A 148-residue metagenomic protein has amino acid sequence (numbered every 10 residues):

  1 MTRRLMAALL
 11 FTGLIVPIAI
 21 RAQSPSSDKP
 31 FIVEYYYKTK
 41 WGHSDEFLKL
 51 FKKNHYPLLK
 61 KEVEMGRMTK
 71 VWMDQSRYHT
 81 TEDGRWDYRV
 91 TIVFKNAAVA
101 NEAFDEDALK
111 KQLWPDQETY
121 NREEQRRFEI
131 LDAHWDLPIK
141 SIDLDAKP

Functional and structural regions predicted by a protein language model:
M1-R4: Positively charged n-region of N-terminal signal peptides that target proteins for export
A7-P17: Bacterial N-terminal signal peptides
I18-A22: Sec/Tat signal peptide C-region and signal peptidase I cleavage site
S26, N54-P57, K61-T69, D83-R85 (+1 more regions): An amphipathic, aromatic/His-enriched active-site/gating alpha helix that lines ligand/cofactor pockets
S27-G42: Acidic/histidine-rich, surface-exposed loop or edge segments in extracytoplasmic proteins
K38-K53: Soluble non-cytosolic domains of exported or imported proteins
Q75-H79: A cross-kingdom feature marking solvent-exposed beta-strand/loop segments within repeated, beta-rich binding/scaffold
K147-P148: Short, solvent-exposed mixed-charge patches
